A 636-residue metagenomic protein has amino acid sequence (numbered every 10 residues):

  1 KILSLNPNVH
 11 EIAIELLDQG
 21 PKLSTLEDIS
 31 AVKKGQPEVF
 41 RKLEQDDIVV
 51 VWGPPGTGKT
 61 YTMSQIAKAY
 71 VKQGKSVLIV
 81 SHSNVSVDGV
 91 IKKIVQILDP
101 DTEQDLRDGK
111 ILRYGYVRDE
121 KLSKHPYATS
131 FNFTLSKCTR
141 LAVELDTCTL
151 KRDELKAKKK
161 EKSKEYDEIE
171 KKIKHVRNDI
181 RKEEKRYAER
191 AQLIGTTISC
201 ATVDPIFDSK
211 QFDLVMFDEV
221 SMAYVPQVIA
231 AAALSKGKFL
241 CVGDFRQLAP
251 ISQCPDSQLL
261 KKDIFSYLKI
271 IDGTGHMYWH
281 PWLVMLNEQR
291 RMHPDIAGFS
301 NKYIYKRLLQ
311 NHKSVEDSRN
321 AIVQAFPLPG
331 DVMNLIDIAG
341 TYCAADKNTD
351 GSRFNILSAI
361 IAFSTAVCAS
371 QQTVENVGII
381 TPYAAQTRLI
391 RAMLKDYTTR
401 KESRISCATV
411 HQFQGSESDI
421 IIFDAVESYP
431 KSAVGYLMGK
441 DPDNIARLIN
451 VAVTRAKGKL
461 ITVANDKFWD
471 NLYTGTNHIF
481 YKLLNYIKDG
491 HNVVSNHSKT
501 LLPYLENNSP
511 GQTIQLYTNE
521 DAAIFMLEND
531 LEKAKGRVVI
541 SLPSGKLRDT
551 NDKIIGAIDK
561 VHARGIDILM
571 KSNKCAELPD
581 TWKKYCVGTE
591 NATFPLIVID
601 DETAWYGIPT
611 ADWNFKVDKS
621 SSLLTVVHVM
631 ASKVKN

Functional and structural regions predicted by a protein language model:
K1-D46, G330, K347, V494-P503: Pre-P-loop entry segment of helicase/translocase ATPase cores
N8-H10, E168, A201-T202, E427-K431 (+5 more regions): Short acidic, S/G/P-rich loop/turn micro-motifs used as interaction or catalytic elements
E15-T129, H175-N178, E183-K306, Q310: ASCE P-loop NTPase helicase motor core
V71-K72, V95, A366, S370 (+1 more regions): Gly/Ala-rich phosphate-binding loop of Rossmann-like dinucleotide-binding domains, activating on the conserved
S130-I169, L234, V453: ATP-hydrolysis module of ASCE/P-loop NTPase motor domains, specifically the Walker B Asp-Glu catalytic pair
K151-L193, N508-S509: Conserved P-loop NTPase mechanochemical-coupling segment
S199-T513, E520, N529: Conserved helicase motor core of SF1/SF2 NTP-dependent helicases
L502-N636: PLD/PLD-like phosphodiesterase catalytic module centered on the HKD motif
